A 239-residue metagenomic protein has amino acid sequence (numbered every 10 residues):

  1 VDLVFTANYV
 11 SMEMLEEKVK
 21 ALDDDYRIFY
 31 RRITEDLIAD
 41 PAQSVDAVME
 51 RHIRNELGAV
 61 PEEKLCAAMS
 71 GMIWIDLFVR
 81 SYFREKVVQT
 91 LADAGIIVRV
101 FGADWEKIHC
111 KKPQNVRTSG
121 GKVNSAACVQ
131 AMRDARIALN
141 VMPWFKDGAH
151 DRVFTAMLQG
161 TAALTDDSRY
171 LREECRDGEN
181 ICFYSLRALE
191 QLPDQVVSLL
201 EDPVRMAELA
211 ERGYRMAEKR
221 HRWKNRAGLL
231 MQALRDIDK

Functional and structural regions predicted by a protein language model:
V1-K146, S168-Y170: Nucleotide-sugar donor-binding catalytic core of glycosyltransferases
Y9-M12, D93, I97, D202 (+2 more regions): A structural signal for alpha-helix termini and helix-coil/disorder junctions
F78, A103-D238: Catalytic binding pocket for nucleotide-activated donors in carbohydrate/polymer assembly enzymes
